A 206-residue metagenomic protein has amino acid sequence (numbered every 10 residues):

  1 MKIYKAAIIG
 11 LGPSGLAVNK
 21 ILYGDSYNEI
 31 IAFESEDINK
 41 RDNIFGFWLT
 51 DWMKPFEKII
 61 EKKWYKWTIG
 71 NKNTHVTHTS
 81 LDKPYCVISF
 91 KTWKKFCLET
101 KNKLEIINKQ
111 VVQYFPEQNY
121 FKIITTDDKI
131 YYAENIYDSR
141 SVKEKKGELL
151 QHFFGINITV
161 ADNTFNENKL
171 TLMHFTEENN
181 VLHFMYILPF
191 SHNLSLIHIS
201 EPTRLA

Functional and structural regions predicted by a protein language model:
M1-Y4, T126-D128: Short, Lys/Arg-enriched, disordered terminal segments
I3-I31: N-terminal Rossmann-like FAD-binding beta1-loop-alpha1 element of flavoenzymes
I21, D25, F165-L196: Rossmann-like dinucleotide/flavin-binding elements
I21, Y27, A32-N73: N-terminal FAD cofactor-binding segment of flavoenzymes
I59-K62, E117, L150, T176-V181: A short catalytic or substrate-binding loop motif that flags glycine-/basic-rich loops and adjacent residues that bind
T68-K145, Q151: Conserved N-terminal helical subregion
S141-E177: Central beta-strand plus flanking loop segment that forms part of the substrate or channel wall within the catalytic
H198-A206: Single conserved hydrophobic/aromatic residue that forms the stacking wall/gate of nucleotide- or nucleobase-binding
